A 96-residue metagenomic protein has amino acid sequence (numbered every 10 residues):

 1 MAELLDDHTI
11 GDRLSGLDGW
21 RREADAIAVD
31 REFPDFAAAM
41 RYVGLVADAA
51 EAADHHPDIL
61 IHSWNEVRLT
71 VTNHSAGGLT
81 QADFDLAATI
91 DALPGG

Functional and structural regions predicted by a protein language model:
M1-D30, P34-D58, H62-G96: Long, contiguous binding/interaction regions
